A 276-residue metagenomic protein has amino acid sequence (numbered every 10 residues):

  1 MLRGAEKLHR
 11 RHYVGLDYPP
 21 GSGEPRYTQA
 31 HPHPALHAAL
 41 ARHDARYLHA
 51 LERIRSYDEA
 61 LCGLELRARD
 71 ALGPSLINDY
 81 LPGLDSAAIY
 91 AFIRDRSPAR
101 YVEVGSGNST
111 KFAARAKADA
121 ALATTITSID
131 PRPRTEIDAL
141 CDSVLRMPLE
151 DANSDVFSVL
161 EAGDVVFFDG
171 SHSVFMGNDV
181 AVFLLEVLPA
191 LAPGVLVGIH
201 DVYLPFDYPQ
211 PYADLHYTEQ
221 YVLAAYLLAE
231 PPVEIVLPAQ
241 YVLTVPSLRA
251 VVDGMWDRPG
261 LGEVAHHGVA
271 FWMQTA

Functional and structural regions predicted by a protein language model:
M1-D79: Rossmann-like AdoMet
I93-T110: Proline-aspartate-enriched helix->loop->beta-strand connector
V102, I129, F168-D169, V197-D201: Active-site flanking residues adjacent to catalytic metal/cofactor-binding acidic residues
N108-A120: Conserved SAM-binding loop of SAM-dependent methyltransferases across substrates and taxa, primarily the Class I
A120-A121, S158-E161, V187-P193: Short, conserved loop/helix-junction motifs that constitute active-site signature segments in enzyme catalytic cores
A123-T127: Short beta-strand element of Class I
I129-F167, F175: S-adenosyl-L-methionine
H172-D257, L261-T275: C-terminal substrate-binding/active-site "lid" region of AdoMet-derived donor-dependent transferases
